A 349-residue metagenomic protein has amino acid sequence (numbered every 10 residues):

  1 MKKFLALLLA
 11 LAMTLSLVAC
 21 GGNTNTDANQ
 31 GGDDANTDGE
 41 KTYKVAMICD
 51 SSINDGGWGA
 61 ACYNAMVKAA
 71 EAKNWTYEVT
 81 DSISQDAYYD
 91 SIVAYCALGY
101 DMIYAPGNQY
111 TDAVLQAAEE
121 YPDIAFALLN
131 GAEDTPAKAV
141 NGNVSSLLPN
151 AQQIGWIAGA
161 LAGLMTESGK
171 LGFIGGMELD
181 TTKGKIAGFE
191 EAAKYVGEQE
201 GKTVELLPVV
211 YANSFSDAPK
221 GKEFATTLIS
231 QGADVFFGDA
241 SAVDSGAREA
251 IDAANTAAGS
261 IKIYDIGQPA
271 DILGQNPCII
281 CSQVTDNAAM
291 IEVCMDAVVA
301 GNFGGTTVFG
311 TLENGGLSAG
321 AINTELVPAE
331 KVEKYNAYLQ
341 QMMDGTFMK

Functional and structural regions predicted by a protein language model:
K2-K3, A117: Residue-level detector of alpha-helical hydrophobic segments embedded in or interacting with membranes
K3-N23: Sec-dependent N-terminal signal peptides of Gram-positive bacterial secreted proteins and lipoproteins
C20, A28-K349: A residue-level marker of the well-folded mature domains of exported/periplasmic proteins
